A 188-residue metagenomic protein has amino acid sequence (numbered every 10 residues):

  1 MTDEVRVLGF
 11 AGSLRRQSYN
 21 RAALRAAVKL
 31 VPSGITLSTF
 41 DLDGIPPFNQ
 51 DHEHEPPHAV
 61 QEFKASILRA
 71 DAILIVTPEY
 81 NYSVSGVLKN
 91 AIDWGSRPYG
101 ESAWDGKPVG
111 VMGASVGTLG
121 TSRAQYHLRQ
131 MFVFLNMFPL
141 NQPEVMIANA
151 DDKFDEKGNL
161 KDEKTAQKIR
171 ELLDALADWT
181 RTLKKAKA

Functional and structural regions predicted by a protein language model:
T2-E4, L8, F138-A188: Glycine-rich phosphate/pyrophosphate-binding loop and the adjoining helix
T2-G34: N-terminal beta1-alpha1 ligand-phosphate binding loop
R16-Y19, F48, S83-V84, G120-T121: Secondary-structure boundary/capping motif
P32-S38, M137: A generic structural motif
S38-P47, E144-D151: Short connector loops at secondary-structure junctions
L42-A59, F154: N-terminal beta-loop-helix "entrance" segment that forms/cooperates in small-molecule cofactor or anionic ligand
E55-N136: Helix-loop-strand module that forms the ligand-binding subsite of alpha/beta enzymes
